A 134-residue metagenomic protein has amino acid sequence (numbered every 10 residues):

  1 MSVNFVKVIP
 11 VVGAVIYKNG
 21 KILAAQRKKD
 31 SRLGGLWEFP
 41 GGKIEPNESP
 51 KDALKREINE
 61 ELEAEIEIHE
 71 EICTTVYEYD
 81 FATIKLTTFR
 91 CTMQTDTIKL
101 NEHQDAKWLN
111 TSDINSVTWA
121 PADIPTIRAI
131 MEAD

Functional and structural regions predicted by a protein language model:
S2-I22, K43: Conserved N-terminal beta-strand and adjoining loop/helix that marks the start of the Nudix/MutT-like hydrolase domain
P10-V12, G20, I84-T87, Q104: Change "...and in nucleic-acid phosphodiester-cleaving endonucleases..." to "...and in nucleic-acid processing enzymes
A14, P50-I58, E71, F89 (+2 more regions): Hydrophobic packing within well-folded, soluble alpha/beta domains
I16-Y17, A24, C91, W108: Conserved hydrophobic "DFG−1" position in protein kinase catalytic cores
K21-E60: Conserved Nudix-box catalytic region and its N-terminal flanking loop in Nudix hydrolases and closely related
E61-I68: Short secondary-structure junctions
E65, T75-T97, K107: Active-site-adjacent beta-strand/loop module that shapes the phosphate/pyrophosphate-binding cleft
R90, K99-I130: NUDIX/MutT-family hydrolases
